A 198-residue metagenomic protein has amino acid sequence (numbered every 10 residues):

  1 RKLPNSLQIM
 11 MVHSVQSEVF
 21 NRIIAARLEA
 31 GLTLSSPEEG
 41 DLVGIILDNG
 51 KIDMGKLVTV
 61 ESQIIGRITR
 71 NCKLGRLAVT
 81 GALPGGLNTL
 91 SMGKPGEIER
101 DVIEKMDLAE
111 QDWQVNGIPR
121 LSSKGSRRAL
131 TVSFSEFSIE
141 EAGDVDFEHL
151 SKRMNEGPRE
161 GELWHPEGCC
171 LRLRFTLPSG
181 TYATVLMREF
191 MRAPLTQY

Functional and structural regions predicted by a protein language model:
R1-Y198: Non-catalytic, substrate/partner-engaging modules appended to enzymatic cores
